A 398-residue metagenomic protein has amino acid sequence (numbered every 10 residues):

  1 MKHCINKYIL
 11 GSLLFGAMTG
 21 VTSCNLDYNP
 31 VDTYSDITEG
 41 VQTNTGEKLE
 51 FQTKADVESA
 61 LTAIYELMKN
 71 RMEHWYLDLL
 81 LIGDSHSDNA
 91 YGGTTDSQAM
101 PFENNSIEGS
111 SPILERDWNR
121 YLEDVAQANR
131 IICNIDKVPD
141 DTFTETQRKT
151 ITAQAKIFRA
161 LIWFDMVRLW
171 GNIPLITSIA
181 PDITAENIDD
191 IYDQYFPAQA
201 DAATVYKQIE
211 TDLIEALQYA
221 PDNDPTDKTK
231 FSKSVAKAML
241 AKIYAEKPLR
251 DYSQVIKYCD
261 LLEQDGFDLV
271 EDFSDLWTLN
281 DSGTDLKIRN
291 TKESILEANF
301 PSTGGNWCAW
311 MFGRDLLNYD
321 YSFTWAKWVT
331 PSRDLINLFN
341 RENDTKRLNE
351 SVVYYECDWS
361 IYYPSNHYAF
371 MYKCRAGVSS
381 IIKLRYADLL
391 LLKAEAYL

Functional and structural regions predicted by a protein language model:
M1-D36: Bacterial Sec-dependent N-terminal signal peptides
C24-L77, C259, W277: Membrane-proximal, proline-rich intrinsically disordered regions
L49, K54, E58, T62 (+7 more regions): Conserved, well-structured interaction surfaces
W75-D96, I173-A185, P221-F312: Short, surface-exposed recognition loops and adjoining beta-strand edges that mediate ligand/DNA contacts, enriched
R148, N172-A203, K207: Short coil/linker segments at helix-helix boundaries
F164, A245-K247, L398: Hydrophobic/aromatic side-chain positions at a characteristic register within alpha-helices of tetratricopeptide repeats
I179, I183, P331-Y386, L392: Flexible, polar/acidic helix-loop-strand segments at domain edges
